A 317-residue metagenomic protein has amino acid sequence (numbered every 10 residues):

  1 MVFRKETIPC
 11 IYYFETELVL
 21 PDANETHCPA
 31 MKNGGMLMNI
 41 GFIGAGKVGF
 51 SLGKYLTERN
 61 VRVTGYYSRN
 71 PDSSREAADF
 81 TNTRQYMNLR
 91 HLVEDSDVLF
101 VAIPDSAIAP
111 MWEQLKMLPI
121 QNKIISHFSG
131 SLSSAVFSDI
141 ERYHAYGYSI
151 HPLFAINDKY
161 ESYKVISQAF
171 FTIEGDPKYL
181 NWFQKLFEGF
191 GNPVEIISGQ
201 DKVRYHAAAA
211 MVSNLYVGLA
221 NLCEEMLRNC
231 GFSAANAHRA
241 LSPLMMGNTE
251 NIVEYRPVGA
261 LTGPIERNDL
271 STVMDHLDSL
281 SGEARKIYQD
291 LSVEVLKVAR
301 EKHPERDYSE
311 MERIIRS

Functional and structural regions predicted by a protein language model:
F3, Y12-F14: Aromatic (phenylalanine/tyrosine) cluster motif
E17-L37: Short, Lys/Arg-enriched N-terminal segments with co-localized hydrophobic residues within the first ~10-30 amino acids
K32-H91: NAD(P)+-binding Rossmann beta1-loop-alpha1 motif at the extreme N-terminus of oxidoreductases
T64-S68, I125-H127, I173: Short, hydrophobic beta-strand segments that form beta-sheet elements in well-ordered domains
A77-F80, E161-E254, E310: Internal alpha-helical scaffold of NAD(P)-dependent oxidoreductase catalytic cores
T81-E161: Rossmann-like NAD(P)(H) cofactor-binding subdomain of soluble oxidoreductases
E250-D307: Interdomain hinge/lid region at the active-site interface of Rossmann-like NAD(P)-dependent oxidoreductases
